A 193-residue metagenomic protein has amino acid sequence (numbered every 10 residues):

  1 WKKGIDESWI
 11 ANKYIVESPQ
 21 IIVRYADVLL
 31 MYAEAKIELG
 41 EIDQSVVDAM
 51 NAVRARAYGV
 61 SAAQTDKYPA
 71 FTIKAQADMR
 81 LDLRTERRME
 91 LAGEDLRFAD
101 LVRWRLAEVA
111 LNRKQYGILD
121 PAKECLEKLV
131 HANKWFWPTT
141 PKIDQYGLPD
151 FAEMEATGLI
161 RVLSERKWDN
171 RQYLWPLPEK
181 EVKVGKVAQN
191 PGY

Functional and structural regions predicted by a protein language model:
W1-Y193: Acidic/polar-rich alpha-helix caps and helix-coil junctions
